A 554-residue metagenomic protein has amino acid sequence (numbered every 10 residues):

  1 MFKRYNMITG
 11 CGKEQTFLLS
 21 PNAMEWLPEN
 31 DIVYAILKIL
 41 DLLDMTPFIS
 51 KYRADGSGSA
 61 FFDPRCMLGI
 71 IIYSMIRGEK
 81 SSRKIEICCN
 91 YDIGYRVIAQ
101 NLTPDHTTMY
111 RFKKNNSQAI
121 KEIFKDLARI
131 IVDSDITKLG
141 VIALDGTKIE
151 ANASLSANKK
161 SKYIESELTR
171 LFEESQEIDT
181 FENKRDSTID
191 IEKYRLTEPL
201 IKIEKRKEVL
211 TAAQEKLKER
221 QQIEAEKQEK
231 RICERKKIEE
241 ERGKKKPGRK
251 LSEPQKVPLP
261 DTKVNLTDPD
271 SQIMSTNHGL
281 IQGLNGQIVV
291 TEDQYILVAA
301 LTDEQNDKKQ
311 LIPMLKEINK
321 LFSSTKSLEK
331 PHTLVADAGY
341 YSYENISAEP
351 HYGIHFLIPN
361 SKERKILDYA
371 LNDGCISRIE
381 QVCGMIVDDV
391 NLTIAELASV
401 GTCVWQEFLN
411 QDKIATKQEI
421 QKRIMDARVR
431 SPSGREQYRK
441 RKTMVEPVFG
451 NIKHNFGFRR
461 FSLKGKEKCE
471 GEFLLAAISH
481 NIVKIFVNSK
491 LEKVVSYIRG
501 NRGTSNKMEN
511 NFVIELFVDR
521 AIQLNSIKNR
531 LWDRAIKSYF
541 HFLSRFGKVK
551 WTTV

Functional and structural regions predicted by a protein language model:
M1-Y34: Hydrophobic alpha-helical membrane-insertion signals
T9-G10, I71, E79-Y91, N101-V554: Anion-binding and metal-coordination hotspots
F17, M67-L68, K125: A generic alpha-helix surface/boundary motif
E29-I72: Basic, short loop/linker segments at the boundary and entry of helix-turn-helix/winged-helix-like folds
T46, G56, P64, C88-A99 (+1 more regions): Helical catalytic core of nucleic-acid polymerases
M75: Short, locally clustered residues in the helix-turn-helix/winged-helix DNA-binding domain
